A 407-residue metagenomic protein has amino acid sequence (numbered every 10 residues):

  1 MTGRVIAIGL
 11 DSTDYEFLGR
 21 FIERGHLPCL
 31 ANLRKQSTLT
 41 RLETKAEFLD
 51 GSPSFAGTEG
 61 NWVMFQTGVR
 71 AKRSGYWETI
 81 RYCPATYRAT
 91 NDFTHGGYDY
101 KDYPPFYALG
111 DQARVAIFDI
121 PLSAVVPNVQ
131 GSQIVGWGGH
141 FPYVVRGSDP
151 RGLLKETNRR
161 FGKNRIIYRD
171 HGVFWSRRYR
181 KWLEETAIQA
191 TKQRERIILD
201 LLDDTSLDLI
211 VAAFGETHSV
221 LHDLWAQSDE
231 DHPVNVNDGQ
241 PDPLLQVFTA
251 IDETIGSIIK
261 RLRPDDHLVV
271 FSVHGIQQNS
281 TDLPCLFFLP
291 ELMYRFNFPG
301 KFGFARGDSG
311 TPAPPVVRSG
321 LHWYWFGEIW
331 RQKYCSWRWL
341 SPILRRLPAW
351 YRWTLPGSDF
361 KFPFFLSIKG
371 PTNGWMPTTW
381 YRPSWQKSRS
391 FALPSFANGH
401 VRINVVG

Functional and structural regions predicted by a protein language model:
M1-I6: Extreme N-terminal starter segment of soluble prokaryotic enzymes
A7-G9, R41-T44, R114-I120, L209-A213 (+1 more regions): A structural signal for short, well-ordered beta-strand segments and their strand-loop junctions that often border
L18-K72, R114-F118: Short, structured active-site-proximal loop/turn typified by the sulfatase FGly-forming signature C/S-X-P-X-R
F21-G25, G131-V135, W225-E230, T281-M293: Short secondary-structure boundary/capping segments
C29, F248-L286: Metal-dependent active-site segment of extracytoplasmic phospho-/sulfohydrolases and closely related
Q66-V234, I329-C335, W339-G407: His/Asp/Glu-rich, glycine-adjacent segments that coordinate divalent cations and/or stabilize oxyanion chemistry on
H222-R261: Extended hydrophobic/aromatic segments used for targeting, binding, or gating
L289-Q332, T354, Q386-G407: Substrate-binding rim/cap in mid-to-C-terminal beta-strand-loop elements of soluble/periplasmic
